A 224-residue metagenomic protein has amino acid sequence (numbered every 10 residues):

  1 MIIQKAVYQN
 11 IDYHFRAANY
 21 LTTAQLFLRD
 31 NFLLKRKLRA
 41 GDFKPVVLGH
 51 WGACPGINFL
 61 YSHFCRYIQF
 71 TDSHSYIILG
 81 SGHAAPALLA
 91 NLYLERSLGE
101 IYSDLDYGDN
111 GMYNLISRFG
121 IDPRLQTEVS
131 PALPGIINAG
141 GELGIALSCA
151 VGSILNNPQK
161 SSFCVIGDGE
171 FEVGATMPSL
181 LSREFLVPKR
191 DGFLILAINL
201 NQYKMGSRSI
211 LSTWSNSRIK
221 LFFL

Functional and structural regions predicted by a protein language model:
M1-W51: Cofactor-/ligand-binding subdomain signature composed of acidic, glycine-rich, tryptophan-containing flexible loops
Q4, S81, E172-T176, L196 (+1 more regions): Active-site-proximal structural scaffolding
Y13, Y20, H74-I77, S161-F163 (+1 more regions): Beta-sheet entry/capping signal
A17, S73, K220-L224: Flexible, low-complexity linker and terminal segments
F32-P188: Cofactor-binding active-site loop characterized by glycine-rich and histidine/acidic residues
D104-D109, Y113-I116, L194, I198 (+1 more regions): Surface-exposed loop and adjacent secondary-structure segments within mature catalytic domains
G135-G140, F185-S215: A short, conserved beta-to-alpha structural element at the edge of catalytic cores that scaffolds binding
L155-K160, Q202-L224: Conserved thiamine diphosphate
